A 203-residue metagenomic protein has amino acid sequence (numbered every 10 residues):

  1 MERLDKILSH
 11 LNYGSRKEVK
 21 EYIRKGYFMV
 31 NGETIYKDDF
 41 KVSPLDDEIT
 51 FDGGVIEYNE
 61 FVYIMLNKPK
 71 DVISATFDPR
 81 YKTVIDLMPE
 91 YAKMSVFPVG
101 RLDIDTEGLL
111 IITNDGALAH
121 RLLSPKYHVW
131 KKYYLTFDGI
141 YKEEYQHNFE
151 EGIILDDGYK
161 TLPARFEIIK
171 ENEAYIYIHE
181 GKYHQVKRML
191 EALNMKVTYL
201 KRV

Functional and structural regions predicted by a protein language model:
M1-V203: Basic, flexible Lys/Arg- and Gly-enriched helix-loop patches that mediate nucleic-acid binding at interfaces with rRNA
